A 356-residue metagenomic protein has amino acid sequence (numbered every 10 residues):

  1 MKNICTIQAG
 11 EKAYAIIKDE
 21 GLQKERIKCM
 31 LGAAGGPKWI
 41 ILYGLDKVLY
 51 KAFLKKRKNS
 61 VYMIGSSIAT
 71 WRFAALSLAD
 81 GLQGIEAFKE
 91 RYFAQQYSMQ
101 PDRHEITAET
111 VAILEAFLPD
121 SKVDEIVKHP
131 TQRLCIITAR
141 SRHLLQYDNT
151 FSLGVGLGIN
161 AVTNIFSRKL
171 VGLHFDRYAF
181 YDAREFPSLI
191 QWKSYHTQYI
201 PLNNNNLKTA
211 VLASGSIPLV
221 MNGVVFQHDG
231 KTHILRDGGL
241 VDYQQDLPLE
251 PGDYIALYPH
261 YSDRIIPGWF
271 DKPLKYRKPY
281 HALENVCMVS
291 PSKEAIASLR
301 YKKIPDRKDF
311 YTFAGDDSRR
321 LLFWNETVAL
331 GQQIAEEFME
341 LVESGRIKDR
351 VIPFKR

Functional and structural regions predicted by a protein language model:
M1-Y62, A75-R356: Patatin-like phospholipase
S67: Catalytic nucleophile serine of serine hydrolases, specifically the conserved "nucleophile elbow" pentapeptide
